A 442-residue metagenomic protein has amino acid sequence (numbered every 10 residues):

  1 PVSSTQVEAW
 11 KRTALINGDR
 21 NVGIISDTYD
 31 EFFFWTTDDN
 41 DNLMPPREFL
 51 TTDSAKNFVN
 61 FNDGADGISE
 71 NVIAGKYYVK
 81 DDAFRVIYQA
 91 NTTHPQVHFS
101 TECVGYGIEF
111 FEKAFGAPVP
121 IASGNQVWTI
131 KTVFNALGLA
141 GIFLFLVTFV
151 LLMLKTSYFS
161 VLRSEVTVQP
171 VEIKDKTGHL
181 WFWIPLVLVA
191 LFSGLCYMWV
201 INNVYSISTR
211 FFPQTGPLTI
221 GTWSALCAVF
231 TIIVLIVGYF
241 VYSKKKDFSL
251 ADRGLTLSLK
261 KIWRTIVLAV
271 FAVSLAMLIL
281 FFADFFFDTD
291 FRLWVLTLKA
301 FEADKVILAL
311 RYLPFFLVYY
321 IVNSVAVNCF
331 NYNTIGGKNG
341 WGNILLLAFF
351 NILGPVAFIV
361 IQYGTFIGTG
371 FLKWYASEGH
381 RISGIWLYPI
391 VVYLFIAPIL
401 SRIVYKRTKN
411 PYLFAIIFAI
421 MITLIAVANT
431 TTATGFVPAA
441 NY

Functional and structural regions predicted by a protein language model:
P1-W128: Soluble extramembrane regions of membrane proteins in the secretory/endomembrane system
N125-L139: Juxtamembrane/start-of-transmembrane alpha-helix segments at the extracytoplasmic/lumenal side of membrane anchors
N125-Q126, T167-V171, F418: Residue-level signal for alpha-helical context at structural boundaries
W128-T129, P170-T177, T256-L259: Short, Lys/Arg-rich N-terminal segment immediately upstream of the first membrane anchor
A136, A140-V187: Juxtamembrane interface at the cytosolic side of transmembrane helices
I184-Y442: Alpha-helical transmembrane segments of integral membrane proteins
